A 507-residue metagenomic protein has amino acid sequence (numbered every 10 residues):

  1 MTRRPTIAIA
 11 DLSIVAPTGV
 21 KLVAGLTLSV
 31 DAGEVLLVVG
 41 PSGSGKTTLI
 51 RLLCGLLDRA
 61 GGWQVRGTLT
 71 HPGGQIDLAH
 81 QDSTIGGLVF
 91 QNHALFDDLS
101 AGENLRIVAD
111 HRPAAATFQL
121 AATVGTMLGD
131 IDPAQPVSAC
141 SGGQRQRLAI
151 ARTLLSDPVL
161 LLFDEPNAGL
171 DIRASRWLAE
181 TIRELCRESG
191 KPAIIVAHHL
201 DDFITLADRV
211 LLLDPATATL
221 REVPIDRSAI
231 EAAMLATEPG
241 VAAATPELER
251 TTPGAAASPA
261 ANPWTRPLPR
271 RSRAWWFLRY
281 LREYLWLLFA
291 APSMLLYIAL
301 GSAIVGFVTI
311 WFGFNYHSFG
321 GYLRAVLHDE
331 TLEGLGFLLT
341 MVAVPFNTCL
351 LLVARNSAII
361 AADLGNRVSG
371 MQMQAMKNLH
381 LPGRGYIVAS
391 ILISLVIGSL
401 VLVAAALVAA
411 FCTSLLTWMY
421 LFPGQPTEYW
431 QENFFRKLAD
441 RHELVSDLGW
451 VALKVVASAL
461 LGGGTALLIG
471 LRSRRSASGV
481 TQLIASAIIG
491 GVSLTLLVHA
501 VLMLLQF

Functional and structural regions predicted by a protein language model:
C54: Helix-to-loop junction immediately C-terminal to a conserved catalytic motif
G73-G87: ABC ATPase NBD coupling module
N92, D98-A114: Q-loop/switch helix immediately C-terminal to the Walker
P136-C140: Conserved ABC ATPase signature
I150: Hydrophobic anchor residue at the start of the ABC signature
L161-D164: Catalytic Walker B motif of ABC-type/P-loop ATPase nucleotide-binding domains
A216-T245: Conserved beta-strand-loop-alpha-helix hinge in the C-terminal portion of ABC ATPase nucleotide-binding domains
